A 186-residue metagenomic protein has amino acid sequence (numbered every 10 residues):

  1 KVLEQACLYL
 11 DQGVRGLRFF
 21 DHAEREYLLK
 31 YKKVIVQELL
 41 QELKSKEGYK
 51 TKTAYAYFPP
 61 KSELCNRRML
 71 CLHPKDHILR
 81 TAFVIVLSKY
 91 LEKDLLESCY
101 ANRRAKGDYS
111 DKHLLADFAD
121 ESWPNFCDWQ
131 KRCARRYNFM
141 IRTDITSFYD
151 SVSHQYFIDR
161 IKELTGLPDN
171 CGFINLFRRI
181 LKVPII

Functional and structural regions predicted by a protein language model:
K1-P60: Non-catalytic, polymerase-adjacent accessory regions of viral genome-replication enzymes
L17-H22, K52-I78, E97-D117, P184-I186: Short, conserved non-catalytic motifs in the polymerase core
Y31, I35, P74-L79, S153: Short amphipathic alpha-helical segments
T51-F58, L95-Y100, R142, C171-R179: Short coil/turn segments at secondary-structure boundaries
E63, L87-L91, T165, L181: Generic hydrophobic/packing signal
L87-S153: Active-site-proximal segment of RNA-dependent polymerases
C127-I186: Conserved polymerase palm-domain catalytic core
